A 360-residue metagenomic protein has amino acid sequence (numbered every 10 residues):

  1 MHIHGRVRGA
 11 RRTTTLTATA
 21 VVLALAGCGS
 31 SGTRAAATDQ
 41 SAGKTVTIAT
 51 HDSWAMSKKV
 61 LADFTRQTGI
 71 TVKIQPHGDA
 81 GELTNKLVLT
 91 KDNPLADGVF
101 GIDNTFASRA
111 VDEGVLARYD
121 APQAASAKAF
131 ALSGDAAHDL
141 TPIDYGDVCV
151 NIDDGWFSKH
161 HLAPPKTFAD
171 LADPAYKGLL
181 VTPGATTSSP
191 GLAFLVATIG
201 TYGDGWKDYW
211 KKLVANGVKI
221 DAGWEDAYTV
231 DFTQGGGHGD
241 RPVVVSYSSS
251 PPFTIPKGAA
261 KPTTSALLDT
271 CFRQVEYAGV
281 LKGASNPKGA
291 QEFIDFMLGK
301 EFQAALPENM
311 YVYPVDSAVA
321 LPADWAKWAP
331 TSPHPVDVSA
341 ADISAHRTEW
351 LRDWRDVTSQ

Functional and structural regions predicted by a protein language model:
A24-G27: C-terminal motif of bacterial Sec signal peptides marking the signal peptidase cleavage site
G29-S31, A36-R109: Early extracytoplasmic/lumenal segment of secretory-pathway proteins
P94-V99, A117-I152, A169, L179-A185: A structural signal for short loop-to-beta-strand junctions that line the ligand-binding cleft of periplasmic/secreted
N104-V115, D135-A163, G191-T201, V275-G279: Periplasmic solute-binding protein
L116-Q123, L140-T141, A169, P242 (+2 more regions): Short beta-strand->loop
N151-W156, I199, Q274-G289, M297 (+1 more regions): A bilobed periplasmic-binding-protein/Venus flytrap-type ligand-binding module shared by bacterial periplasmic
Y176-T187, M297-A320: Periplasmic-binding protein-like
P190, V196-D269: Ligand-binding pocket segment of bilobal, Venus flytrap-like solute-binding proteins
